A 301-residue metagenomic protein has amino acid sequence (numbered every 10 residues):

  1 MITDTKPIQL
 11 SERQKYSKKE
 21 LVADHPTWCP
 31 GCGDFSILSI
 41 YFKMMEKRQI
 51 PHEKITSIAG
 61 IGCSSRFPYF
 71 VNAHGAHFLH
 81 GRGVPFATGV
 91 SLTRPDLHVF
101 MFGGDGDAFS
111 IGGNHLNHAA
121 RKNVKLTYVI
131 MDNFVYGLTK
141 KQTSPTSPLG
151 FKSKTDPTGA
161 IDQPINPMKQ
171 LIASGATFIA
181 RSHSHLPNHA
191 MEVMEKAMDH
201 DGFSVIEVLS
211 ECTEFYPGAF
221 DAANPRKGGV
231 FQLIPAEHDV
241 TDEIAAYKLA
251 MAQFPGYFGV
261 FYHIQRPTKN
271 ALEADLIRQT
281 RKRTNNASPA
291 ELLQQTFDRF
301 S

Functional and structural regions predicted by a protein language model:
M1-Q14, A23-D24, C212-S301: Flexible, low-complexity linker and terminal segments
I8, R13-L79: Active-site diphosphate/adenylate-binding microenvironment
D24, P51-I55, H74, T93-V99 (+5 more regions): Short coil/turn connectors at secondary-structure junctions
I61-C63, N133-V135, L186, L209-F215 (+1 more regions): Glycine-rich beta-alpha junction loops
I61-G137: Thiamine diphosphate
D96, S144-A197: Conserved thiamine diphosphate
Q142-F151, P187, M194-F203, P217-F231 (+1 more regions): Short, surface-exposed, charged loop/turn segments at secondary-structure junctions
